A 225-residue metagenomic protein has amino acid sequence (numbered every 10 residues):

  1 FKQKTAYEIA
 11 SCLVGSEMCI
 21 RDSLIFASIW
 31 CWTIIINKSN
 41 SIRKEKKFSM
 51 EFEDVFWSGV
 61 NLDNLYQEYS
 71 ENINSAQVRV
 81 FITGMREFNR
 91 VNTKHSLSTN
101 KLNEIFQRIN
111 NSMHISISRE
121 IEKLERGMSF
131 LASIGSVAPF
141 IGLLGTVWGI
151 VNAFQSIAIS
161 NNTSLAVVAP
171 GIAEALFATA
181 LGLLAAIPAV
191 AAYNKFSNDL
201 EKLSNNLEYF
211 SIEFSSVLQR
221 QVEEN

Functional and structural regions predicted by a protein language model:
F1-G15, I20: Single conserved hydrophobic/aromatic residue that forms the stacking wall/gate of nucleotide- or nucleobase-binding
E17, R21-V60, N64-L65: Transmembrane alpha-helix/interfacial motif
M18-C19, I172, L207: Hydrophobic packing within well-folded, soluble alpha/beta domains
D22-F26, R126-S156, A173-K195: Bilayer-spanning, highly hydrophobic alpha-helical transmembrane segments
T33-R43, L184-D199: Alpha-helical transmembrane segments of multi-pass membrane proteins
K47-A138, N152-N162, A191-N225: Predominantly long cytosolic amphipathic alpha-helical stalk/bundle segments
N161-A175: Hydrophobic alpha-helical transmembrane segments and adjacent short intramembrane/lumenal linkers of inner/organellar
